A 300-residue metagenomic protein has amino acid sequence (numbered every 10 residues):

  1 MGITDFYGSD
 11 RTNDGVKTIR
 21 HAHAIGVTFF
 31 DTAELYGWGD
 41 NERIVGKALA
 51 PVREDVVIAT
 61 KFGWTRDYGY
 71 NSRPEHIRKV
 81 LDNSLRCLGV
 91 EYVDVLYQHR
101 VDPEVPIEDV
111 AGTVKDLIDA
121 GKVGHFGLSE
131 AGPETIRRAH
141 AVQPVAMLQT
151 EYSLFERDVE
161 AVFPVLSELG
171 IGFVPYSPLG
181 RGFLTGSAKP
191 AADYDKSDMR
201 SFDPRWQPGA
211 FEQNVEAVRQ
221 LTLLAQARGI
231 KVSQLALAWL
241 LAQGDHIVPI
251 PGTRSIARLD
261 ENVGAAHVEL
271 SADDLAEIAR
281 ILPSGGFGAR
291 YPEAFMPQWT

Functional and structural regions predicted by a protein language model:
M1-N13, F62-H76: Active-site mouth loops of central-metabolism enzymes
M1-V57, F287, Q298: N-terminal binding-site loop/beta-alpha segment at the start of enzyme catalytic domains that lines or forms
Y7-D10, A33-E42, T65-Y68, D102-P106 (+1 more regions): Acidic-and-aromatic substrate-binding clefts and catalytic sites of carbohydrate-active enzymes
D10-A22, S72-L88, G132-I136: Short, acidic/polar
F30, V93, F126: Glycine-centered flexible beta-alpha turn that most often forms the glycine-rich phosphate-binding loop
W38, V101-G285, M296-T300: Beta/alpha (TIM)-barrel catalytic core signal, keyed to glycine-rich beta->alpha loops juxtaposed to Asp/Glu that bind
G46-V57, L85-G89, I118, H140-V142: Acidic (Asp/Glu)-rich catalytic clusters
L85-P103: Active-site groove signature of glycoside hydrolases
